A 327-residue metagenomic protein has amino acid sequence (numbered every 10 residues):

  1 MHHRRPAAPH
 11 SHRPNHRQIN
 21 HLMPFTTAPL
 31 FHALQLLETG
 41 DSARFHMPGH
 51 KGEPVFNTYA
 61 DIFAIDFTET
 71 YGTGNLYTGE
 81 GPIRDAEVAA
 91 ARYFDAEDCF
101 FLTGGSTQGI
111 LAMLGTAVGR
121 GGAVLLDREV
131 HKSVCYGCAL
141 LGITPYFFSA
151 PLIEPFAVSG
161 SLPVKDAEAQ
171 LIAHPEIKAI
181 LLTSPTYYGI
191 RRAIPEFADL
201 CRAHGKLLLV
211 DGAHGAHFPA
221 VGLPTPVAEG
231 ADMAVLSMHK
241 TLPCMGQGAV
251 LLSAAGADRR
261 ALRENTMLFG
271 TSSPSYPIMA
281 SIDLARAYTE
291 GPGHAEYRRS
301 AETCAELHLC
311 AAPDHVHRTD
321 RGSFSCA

Functional and structural regions predicted by a protein language model:
A7-A8: Acidic, Ala/Val/Gly-enriched low-complexity intrinsically disordered segments
H21-G81: N-terminal "arm"/small-domain region of PLP-dependent enzymes with the aminotransferase-like
P24-Q35, F56-Y59, T78, Y93-A96 (+1 more regions): Conserved PLP-enzyme active-site core in the AAT-like
F63-G105, E129: Conserved N-terminal alpha-helix of the aminotransferase class I/II PLP-enzyme fold
S323-A327: Conserved PLP-binding active-site segment of the aspartate aminotransferase-like
